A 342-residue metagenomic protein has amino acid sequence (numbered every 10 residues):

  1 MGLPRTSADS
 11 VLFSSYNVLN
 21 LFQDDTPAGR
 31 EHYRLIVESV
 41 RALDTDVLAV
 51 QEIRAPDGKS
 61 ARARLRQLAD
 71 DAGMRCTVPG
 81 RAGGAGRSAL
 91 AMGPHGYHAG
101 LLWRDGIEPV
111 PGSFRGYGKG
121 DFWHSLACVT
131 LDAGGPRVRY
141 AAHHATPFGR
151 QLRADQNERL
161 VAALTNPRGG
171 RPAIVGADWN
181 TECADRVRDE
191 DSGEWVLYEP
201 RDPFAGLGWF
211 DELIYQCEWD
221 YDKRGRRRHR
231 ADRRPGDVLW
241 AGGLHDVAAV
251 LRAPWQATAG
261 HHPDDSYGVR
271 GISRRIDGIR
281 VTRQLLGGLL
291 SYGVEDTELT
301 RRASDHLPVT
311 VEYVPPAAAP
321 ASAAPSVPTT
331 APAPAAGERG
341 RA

Functional and structural regions predicted by a protein language model:
G2, G29, I53-R137: Structured beta-strand-rich core segments of catalytic domains in phosphoester-bond hydrolases
F13-V18, I36-A61, Y140-A141, L160-D191 (+3 more regions): Active-site beta-strand/loop signature of hydrolases that rely on acidic residues for catalysis
S15-H32, G149: Acidic/histidine-rich helix-loop elements that form or flank divalent-metal/phosphate-binding sites at the catalytic
A89-L90, D265-R270, E298-A303: Short proline/glycine-enriched turn/loop segments at secondary-structure junctions
A91-V110, D232, G236-G243, Y267-G288 (+1 more regions): Conserved beta strand-loop-helix elements of the APE1-like EEP
G96-A99, D121-C128, S273-G278, S304-T310: Short hydrophobic/aromatic beta-strand or adjacent loop that forms the aromatic wall/cage of a ligand/substrate-binding
E158-I272, R283, G337: Metal-dependent phosphoesterases centered on the DNase I-like endonuclease/exonuclease/phosphatase
G176, E295, L299, S304-A342: Surface polyanion/phosphate-binding segment centered on an Asp-His-Pro turn
